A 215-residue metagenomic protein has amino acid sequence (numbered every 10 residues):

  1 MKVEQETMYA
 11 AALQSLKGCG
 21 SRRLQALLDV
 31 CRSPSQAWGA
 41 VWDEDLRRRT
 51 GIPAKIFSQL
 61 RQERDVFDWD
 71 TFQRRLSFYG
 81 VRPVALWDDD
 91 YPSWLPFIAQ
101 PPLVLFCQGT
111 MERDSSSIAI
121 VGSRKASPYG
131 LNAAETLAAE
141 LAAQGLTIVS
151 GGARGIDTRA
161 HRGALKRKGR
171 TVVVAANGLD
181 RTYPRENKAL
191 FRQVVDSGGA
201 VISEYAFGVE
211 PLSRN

Functional and structural regions predicted by a protein language model:
M1-D89: Short, small/acidic-rich helices and loops at N termini and domain boundaries of DNA replication/processing enzymes
M1-Q5, R74, A85-N215: Glycine-biased, small-residue-rich flexible motifs in mid-sequence functional cores and linkers
